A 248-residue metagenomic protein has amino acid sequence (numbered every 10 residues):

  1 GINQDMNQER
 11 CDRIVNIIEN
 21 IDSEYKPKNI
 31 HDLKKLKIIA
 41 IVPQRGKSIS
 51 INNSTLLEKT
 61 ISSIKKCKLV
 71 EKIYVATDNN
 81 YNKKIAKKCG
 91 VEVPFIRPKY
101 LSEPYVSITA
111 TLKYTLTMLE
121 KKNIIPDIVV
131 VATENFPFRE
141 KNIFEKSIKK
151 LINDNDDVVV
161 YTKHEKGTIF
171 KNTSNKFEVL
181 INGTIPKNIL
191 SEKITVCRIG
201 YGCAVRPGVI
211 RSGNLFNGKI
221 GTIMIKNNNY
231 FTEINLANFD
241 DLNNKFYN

Functional and structural regions predicted by a protein language model:
G1-K35: C-terminal amphipathic helix plus adjacent low-complexity, charged tail appended to glycosyltransferase catalytic
D32-I49: N-terminal nucleotide-binding beta1-loop-alpha1 segment
L57-I61: Short amphipathic alpha-helix
S63-V70: Short, acidic, metal-binding catalytic loop of nucleotide-sugar glycosyltransferases
V70, I124-P126, N153-D157: Short, high-confidence coil segments that cap the C-terminus of an alpha-helix and link into the following beta-strand
Y81-V130, F138-K146: Short phosphate-binding loop-to-helix
A110, P137-K226: Conserved core of the sugar-phosphate nucleotidyltransferase
R211-T232, A237-N248: Catalytic donor-sugar/metal-binding loop of nucleotide-sugar-dependent glycosyltransferases
